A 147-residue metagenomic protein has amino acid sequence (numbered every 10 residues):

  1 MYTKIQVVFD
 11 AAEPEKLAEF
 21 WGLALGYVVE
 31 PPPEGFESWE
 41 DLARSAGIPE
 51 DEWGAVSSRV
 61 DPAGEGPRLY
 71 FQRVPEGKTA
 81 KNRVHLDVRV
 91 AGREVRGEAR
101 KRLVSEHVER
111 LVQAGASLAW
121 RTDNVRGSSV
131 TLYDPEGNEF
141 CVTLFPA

Functional and structural regions predicted by a protein language model:
Y2-F9, E19, L23-L25, P31-E34 (+5 more regions): Vicinal oxygen chelate
V95-A99: Intrinsically disordered, low-complexity Ser/Thr- and acidic-rich flexible linkers and loops, especially at boundaries
